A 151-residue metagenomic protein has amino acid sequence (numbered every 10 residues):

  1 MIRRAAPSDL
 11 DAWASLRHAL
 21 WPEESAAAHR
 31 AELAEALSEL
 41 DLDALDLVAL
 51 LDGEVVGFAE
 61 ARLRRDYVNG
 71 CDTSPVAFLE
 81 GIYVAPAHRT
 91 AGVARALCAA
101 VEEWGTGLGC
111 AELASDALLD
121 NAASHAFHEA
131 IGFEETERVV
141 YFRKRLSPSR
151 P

Functional and structural regions predicted by a protein language model:
M1-W13: A short beta-loop-alpha structural element at the N-terminal edge of CoA-dependent acyl/N-acetyltransferase catalytic
R4, C110, E129-R138: Conserved acetyl-CoA-binding loop of GNAT-fold acetyltransferases
S25-V48, E60, D66: Active-site rim helix/loop that mediates acceptor-substrate recognition in acyltransferases
V48, E54-L63, F78, Y83: Conserved beta-strand in the GNAT
D72-P86, V140: Conserved acetyl-CoA binding element of GNAT-fold acetyltransferases
V84, T90-E103, A126-A130: Conserved acetyl-CoA-binding loop-helix of GNAT-fold acetyltransferases
G105-A117: Conserved GNAT acetyl-CoA-binding A-motif
A114-S124, R143: Conserved beta-strand-loop-alpha-helix junction that forms the acyl-donor binding cleft
